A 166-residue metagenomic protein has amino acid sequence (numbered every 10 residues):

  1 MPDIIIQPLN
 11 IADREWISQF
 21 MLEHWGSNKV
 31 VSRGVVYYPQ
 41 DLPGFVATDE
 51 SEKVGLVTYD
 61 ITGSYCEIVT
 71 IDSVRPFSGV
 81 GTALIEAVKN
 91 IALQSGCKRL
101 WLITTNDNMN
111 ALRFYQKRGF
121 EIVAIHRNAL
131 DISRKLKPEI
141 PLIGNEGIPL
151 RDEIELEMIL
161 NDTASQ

Functional and structural regions predicted by a protein language model:
M1-A12, I154, M158-Q166: Conserved N-terminal entry element of GNAT/NAT acetyltransferase domains
P8-P76, T82-E86, I159-L160: Acetyl-CoA-dependent GNAT
N28, S32-P39, L56-T58, P76 (+1 more regions): Conserved acyl-donor/pantetheine-binding loop and adjacent beta-alpha core of acyl/acetyltransferases and related
S78-N90, R113-K117: Conserved acetyl-CoA-binding loop-helix of GNAT-fold acetyltransferases
A92-T104: Conserved GNAT acetyl-CoA-binding A-motif
L102-A111, R127-K135: Conserved beta-strand-loop-alpha-helix junction that forms the acyl-donor binding cleft
